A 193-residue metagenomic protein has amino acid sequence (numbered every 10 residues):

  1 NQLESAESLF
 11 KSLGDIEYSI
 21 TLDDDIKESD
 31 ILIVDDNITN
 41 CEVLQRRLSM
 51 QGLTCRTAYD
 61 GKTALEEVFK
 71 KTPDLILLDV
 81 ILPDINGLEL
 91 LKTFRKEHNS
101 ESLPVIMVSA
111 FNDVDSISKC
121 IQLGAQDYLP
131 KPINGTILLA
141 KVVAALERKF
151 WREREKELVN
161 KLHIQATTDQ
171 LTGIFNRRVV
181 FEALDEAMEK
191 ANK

Functional and structural regions predicted by a protein language model:
N1-T21: C-terminal catalytic ATP-binding subdomain
E42-M50: Charged docking surfaces used in two-component/phosphorelay signaling
D60-T63, N86-K92, N112: Acidic catalytic/metal-coordinating carboxylates
E66, L88-E101: Short amphipathic alpha-helix used as the core "switch/output" element in two-component signaling
K71-L77, L82: Active-site beta3 strand of CheY-like receiver
H163-E182, A191: Conserved nucleotide-binding and Mg2+-coordinating catalytic segments in signaling enzymes
